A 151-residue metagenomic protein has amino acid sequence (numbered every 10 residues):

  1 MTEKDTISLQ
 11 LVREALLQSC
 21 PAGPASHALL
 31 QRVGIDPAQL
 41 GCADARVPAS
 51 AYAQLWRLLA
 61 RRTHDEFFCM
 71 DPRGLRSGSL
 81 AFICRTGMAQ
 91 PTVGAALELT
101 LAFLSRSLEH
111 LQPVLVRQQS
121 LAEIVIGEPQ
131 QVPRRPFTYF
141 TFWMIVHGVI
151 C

Functional and structural regions predicted by a protein language model:
M1-V125, I145: N-terminal low-complexity or simple alpha-helical regulatory segments that function as activation/interaction modules
L121-C151: Conserved helix-adjacent loop modules within structured domains
